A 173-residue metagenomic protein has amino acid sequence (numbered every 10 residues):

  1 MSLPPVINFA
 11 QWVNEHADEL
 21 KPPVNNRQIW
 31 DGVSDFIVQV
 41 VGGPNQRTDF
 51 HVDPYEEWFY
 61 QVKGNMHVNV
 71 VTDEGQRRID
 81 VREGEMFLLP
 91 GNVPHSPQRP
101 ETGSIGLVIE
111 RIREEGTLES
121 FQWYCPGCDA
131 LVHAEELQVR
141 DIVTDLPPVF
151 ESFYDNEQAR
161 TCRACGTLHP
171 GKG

Functional and structural regions predicted by a protein language model:
M1-T48, L146-G173: A short, N-terminal "cap"/entry segment at the start of jelly-roll beta-barrel domains of the cupin/DSBH fold
V41, D80-E101, E110: Conserved metal-binding segment of the jelly-roll/cupin
V52-E83: A short beta-strand-loop-beta hairpin characteristic of the jelly-roll/cupin
N65-H67, G103-I105, L131: Structural motif
E101-S120: A short hydrophobic beta-strand segment most commonly corresponding to one strand of the jelly-roll/cupin
R113, D129-A134, L168-H169: Cys/His-rich microdomains that often coordinate metals
W123-C128, C162-C165: Short cysteine-rich clusters marking metal-coordination/redox-active sites
A130-F153: Short recognition patches in nucleic-acid-associated and regulatory proteins
